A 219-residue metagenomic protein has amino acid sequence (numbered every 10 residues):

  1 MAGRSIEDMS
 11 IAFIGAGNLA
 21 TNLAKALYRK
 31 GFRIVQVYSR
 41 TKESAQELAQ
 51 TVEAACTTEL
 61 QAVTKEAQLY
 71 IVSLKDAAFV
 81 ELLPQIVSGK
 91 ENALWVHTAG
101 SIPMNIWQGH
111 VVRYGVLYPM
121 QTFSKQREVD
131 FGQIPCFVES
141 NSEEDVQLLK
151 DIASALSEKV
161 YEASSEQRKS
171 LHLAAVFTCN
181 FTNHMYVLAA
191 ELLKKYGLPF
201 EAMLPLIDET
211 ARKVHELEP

Functional and structural regions predicted by a protein language model:
A2-T57: NAD(P)+-binding Rossmann beta1-loop-alpha1 motif at the extreme N-terminus of oxidoreductases
M9, S44, L48-T51, E128-H215: Internal alpha-helical scaffold of NAD(P)-dependent oxidoreductase catalytic cores
N22, E47, E81-L82, I106 (+1 more regions): Phosphate- and divalent-cation-binding pockets in alpha/beta enzyme and binding domains that engage nucleotide-derived
F32-R33, V112, E158, L198: Short phosphate-binding/catalytic loops that engage adenosine nucleotides
K42, V52-E128: Rossmann-like NAD(P)(H) cofactor-binding subdomain of soluble oxidoreductases
